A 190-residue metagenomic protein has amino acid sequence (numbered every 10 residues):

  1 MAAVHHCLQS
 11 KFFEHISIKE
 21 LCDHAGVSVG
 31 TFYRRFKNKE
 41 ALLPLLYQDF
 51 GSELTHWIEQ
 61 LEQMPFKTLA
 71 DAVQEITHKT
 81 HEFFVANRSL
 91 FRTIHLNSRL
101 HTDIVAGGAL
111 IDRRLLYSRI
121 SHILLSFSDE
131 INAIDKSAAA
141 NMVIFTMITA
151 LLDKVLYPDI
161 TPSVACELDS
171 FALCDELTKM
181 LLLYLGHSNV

Functional and structural regions predicted by a protein language model:
M1-A2, H6, L46-E75, F91 (+1 more regions): Amphipathic alpha-helical linker/stalk segments
A3-C7, F83, T146: Short amphipathic alpha-helical elements of helix-turn-helix/winged-helix folds
C7-A41, L45: Helix-turn-helix
S52-E59, D71, E75, E82 (+6 more regions): Amphipathic alpha-helical packing segments from all-alpha helical-bundle domains
I58, F84, R88-H95, L151-D159: Short amphipathic alpha-helical interaction/hinge segments
E59-E62, I94-D103, T161-V164: Short linear capping/connector segments at secondary-structure termini
S126-T178: Hydrophobic/aromatic-rich alpha-helical bundle segments in the mid-to-C-terminal region
L185-V190: Generic C-terminal helix-cap and adjacent flexible tail
